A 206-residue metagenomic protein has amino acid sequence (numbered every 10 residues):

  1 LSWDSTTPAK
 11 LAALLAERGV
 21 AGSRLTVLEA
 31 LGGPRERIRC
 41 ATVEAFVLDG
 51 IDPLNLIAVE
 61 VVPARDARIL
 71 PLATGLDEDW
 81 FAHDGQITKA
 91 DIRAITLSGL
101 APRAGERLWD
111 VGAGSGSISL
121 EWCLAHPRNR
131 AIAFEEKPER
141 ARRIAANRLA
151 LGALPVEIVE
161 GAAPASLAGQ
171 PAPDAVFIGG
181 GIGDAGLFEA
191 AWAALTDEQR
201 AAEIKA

Functional and structural regions predicted by a protein language model:
S2-G85: A contiguous loop/helix-start segment that scaffolds small-molecule binding in enzyme catalytic cores
I87-A104: Conserved alpha-helix/loop element of class I SAM-dependent methyltransferases that forms part of the SAM/SAH-binding
G105-G114: Conserved class I S-adenosyl-L-methionine
S115-P127: Conserved SAM-binding loop of SAM-dependent methyltransferases across substrates and taxa, primarily the Class I
R128-I132: Short beta-strand element of Class I
F134-A175, D184-A185: S-adenosyl-L-methionine
F188-A201: A short glycine-rich, Lys/Arg-flanked "PGG" loop and its adjoining helix->strand segment in the class I
A206: C-terminal catalytic and target-recognition region of SAM-dependent MTase-like enzymes, primarily methyltransferases
